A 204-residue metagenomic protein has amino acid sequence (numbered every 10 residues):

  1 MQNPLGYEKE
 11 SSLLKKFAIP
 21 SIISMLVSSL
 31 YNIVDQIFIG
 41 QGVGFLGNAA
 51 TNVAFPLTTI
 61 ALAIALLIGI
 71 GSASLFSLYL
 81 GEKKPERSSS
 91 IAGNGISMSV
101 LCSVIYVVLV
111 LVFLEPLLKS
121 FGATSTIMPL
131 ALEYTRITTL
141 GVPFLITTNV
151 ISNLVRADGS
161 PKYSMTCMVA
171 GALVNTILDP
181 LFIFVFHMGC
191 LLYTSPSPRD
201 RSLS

Functional and structural regions predicted by a protein language model:
M1-M25: N-terminal membrane topogenesis motif
I19, L57, S97, L101 (+2 more regions): Hydrophobic residues within alpha-helical transmembrane segments of multi-pass solute transporters/permease subunits
S21, M25, I37, S74 (+2 more regions): Transmembrane alpha-helix boundary and packing residues in multipass membrane permease domains and related
L30-A49, L118-S125, L181-M188: Helix-terminus/linker motif at the lipid-water interface of multi-pass membrane proteins
N48-V108, L145-S164: Small-residue-rich hydrophobic transmembrane alpha-helices
I105-R136: Short membrane-interface helical motifs at transmembrane helix boundaries in multi-pass membrane transporters
V110-V112, N149, Y163-M188: Alpha-helical transmembrane segments of multi-pass membrane transporters and transport-associated inner-membrane enzymes
Y193-D200: Conserved small/polar residues in nucleotide/adenosyl-binding loops
